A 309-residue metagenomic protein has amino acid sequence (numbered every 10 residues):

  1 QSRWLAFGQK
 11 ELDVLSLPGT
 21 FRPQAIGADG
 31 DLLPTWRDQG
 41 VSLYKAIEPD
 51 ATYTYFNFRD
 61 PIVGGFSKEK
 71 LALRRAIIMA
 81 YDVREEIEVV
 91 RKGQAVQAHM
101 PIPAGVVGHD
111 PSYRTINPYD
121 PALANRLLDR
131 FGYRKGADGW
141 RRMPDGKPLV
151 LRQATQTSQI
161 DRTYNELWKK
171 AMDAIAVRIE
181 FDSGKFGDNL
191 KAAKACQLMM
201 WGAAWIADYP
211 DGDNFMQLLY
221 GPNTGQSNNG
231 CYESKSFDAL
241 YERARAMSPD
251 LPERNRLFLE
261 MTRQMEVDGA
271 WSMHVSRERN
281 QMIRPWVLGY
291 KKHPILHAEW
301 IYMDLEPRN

Functional and structural regions predicted by a protein language model:
Q1-K92, V96, G105-A270, K291-N309: Extracytoplasmic/periplasmic ligand-capture domains
I102: Flexible, acidic loop-helix segments that line cofactor/substrate-binding pockets
G146, I283-P285: Carbohydrate-binding/catalytic loop surfaces
H274: Active-site-proximal polar cores
R277: Short, loop-centered acidic/histidine patches that primarily coordinate divalent metals
